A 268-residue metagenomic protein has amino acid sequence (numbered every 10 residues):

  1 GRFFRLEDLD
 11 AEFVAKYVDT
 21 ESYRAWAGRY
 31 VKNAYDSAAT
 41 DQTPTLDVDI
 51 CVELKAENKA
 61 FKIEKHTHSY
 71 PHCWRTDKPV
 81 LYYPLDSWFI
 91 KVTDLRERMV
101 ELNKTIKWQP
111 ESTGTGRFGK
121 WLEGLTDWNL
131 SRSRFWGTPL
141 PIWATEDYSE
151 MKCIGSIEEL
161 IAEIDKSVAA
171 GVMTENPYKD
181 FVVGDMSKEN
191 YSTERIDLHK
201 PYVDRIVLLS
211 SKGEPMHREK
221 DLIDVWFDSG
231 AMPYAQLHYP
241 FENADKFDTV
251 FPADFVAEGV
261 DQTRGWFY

Functional and structural regions predicted by a protein language model:
G1, R134-W136, A144-E146, E163-I164 (+1 more regions): Alpha-helical recognition segments enriched in aromatics with Gly/Pro capping that present substrate-recognition
G1-G184, L198: Residue patterns forming the tRNA-binding/recognition surfaces of aminoacyl-tRNA synthetases and related DALR
